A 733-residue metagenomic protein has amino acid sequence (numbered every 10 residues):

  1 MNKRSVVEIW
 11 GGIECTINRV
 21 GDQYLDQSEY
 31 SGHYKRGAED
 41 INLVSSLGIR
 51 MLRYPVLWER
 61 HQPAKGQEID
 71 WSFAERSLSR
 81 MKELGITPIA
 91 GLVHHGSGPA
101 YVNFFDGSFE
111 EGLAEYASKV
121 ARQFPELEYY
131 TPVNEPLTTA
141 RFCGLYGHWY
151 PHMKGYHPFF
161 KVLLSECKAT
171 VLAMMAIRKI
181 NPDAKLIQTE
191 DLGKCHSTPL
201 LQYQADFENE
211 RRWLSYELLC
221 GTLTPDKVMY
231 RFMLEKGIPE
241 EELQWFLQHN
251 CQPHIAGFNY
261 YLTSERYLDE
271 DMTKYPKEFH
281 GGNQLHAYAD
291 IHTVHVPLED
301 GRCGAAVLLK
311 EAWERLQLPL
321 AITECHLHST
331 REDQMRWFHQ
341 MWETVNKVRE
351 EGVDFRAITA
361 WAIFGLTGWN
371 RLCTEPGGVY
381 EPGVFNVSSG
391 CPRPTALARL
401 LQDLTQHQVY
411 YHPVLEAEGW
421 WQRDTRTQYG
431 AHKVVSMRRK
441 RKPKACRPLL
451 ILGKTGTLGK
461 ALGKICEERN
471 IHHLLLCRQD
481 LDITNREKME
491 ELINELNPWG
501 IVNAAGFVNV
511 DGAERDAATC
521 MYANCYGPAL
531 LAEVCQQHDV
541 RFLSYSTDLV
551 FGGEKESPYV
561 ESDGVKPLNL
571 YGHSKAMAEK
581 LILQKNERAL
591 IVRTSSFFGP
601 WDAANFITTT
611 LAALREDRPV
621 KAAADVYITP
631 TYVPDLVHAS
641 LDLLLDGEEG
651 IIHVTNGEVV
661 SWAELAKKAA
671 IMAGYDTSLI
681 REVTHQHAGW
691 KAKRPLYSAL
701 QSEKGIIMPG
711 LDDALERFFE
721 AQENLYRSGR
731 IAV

Functional and structural regions predicted by a protein language model:
N2-W10, E75-R336, E343-R441: Active-site region of glycoside hydrolase catalytic domains
K154-H157, Y522, Y526-L530, V550-V592 (+1 more regions): Catalytic helix-loop patch of NAD(P)-dependent Rossmann-fold dehydrogenases
S197, K580-I628, D635: NAD(P)-dependent short-chain dehydrogenase/reductase
A445-E468: N-terminal Rossmann NAD(P)H-binding glycine-rich loop of SDR-like oxidoreductase domains
R486-A523: NAD(P)H-binding glycine-rich loop region in Rossmannoid oxidoreductase-like domains and their noncatalytic homologs
R515-L543: NAD(P)-cofactor binding segment of oxidoreductase domains
R618, V637-A639, D646-K691, F719 (+1 more regions): Mid/C-terminal beta-alpha module of Rossmann-like enzyme folds, strongest in SDR-family dehydrogenases/epimerases
K693-V733: C-terminal amphipathic/interface module of NAD(P)-dependent oxidoreductases and related NAD-binding regulators
